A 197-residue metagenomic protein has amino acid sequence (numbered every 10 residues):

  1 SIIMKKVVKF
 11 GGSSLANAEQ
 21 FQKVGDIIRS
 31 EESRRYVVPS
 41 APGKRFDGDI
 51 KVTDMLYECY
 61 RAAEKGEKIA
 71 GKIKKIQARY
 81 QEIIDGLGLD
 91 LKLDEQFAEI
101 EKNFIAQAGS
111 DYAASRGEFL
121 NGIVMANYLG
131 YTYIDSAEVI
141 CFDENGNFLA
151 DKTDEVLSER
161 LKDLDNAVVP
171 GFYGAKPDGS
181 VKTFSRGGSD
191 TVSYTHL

Functional and structural regions predicted by a protein language model:
I2-Y194: Nucleotide/pyrophosphate-binding catalytic subdomain
